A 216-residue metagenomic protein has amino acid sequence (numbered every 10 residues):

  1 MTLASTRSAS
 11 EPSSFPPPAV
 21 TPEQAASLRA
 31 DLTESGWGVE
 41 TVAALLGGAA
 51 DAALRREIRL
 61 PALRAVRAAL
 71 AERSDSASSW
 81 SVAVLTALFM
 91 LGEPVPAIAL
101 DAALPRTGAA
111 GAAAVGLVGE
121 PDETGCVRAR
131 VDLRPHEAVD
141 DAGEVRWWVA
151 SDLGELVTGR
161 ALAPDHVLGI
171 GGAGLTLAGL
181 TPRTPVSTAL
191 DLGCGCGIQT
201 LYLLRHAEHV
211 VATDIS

Functional and structural regions predicted by a protein language model:
A4, E11-S151, E155-L156: N-terminal auxiliary segments of SAM/dcSAM-dependent transferases
G92, L104, D165-A173, G195: Short, well-structured alpha-helical patches and their helix-loop capping segments that border functional surfaces
H136, H166, H206-H209: Histidine (H) residue identity feature
G143, W148-T181: Class I S-adenosylmethionine
G171-S216: Conserved SAM/SAH cofactor-binding pocket of Class I
